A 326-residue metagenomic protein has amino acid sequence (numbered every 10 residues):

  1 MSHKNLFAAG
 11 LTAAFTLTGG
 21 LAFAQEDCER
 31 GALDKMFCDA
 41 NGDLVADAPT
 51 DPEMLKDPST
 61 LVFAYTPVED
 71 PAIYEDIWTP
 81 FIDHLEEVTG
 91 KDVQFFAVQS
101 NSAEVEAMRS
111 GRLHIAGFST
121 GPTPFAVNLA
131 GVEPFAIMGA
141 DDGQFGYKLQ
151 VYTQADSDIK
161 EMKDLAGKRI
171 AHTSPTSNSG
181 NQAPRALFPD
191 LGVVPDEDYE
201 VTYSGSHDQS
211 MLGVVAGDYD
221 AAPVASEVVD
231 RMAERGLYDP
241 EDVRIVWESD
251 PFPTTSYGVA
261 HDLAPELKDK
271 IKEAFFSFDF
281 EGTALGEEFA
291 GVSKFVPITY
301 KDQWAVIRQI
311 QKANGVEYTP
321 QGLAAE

Functional and structural regions predicted by a protein language model:
F23-A103, A290-E326: N-terminal hydrophobic or amphipathic helices and topogenic motifs
A64, V68-E86, G121, Q144-L212 (+3 more regions): Bilobed "Venus flytrap"/periplasmic-binding protein-like clamshell domains and structurally analogous long
T66-P67, D141-Q150, L237-F275, F289-I310: Periplasmic-binding protein-like
E86-A97, P189-S204, D239-D242, Y318-A324: A local structural motif
F96-G131, V229-E234: Pocket-flanking alpha-helical
R109-F118, G131-V132, K168-I170, V215-V224: Alpha-to-beta junction loops
A126-M138, M232-V246: Ligand-binding "clamshell"
S177-S179, F275-G291: Periplasmic-binding protein-like
